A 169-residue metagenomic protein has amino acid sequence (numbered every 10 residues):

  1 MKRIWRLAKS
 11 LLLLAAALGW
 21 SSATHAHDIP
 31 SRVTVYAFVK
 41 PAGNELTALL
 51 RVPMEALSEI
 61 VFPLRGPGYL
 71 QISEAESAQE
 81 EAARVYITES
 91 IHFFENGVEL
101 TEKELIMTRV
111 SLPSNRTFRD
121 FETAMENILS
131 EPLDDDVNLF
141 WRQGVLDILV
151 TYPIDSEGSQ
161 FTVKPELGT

Functional and structural regions predicted by a protein language model:
M1-R6: N-terminal secretory signal peptides that target proteins for export/translocation
L7-L11: Alpha-helical transmembrane segments
L13-L14, T24: Cleavable N-terminal signal peptides
H25-T169: N-terminal soluble domains immediately following signal/targeting peptides that reside in extracytoplasmic
